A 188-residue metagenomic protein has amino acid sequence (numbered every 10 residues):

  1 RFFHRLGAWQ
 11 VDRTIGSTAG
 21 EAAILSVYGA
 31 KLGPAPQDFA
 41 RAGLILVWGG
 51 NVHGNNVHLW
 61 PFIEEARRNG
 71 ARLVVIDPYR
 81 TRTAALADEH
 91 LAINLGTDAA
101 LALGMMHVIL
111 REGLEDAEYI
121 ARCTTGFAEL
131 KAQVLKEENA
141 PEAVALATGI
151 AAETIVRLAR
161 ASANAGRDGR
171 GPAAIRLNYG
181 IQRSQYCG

Functional and structural regions predicted by a protein language model:
R1-G188: Cofactor-pocket helix-loop regions in the catalytic cores of large enzyme subunits
